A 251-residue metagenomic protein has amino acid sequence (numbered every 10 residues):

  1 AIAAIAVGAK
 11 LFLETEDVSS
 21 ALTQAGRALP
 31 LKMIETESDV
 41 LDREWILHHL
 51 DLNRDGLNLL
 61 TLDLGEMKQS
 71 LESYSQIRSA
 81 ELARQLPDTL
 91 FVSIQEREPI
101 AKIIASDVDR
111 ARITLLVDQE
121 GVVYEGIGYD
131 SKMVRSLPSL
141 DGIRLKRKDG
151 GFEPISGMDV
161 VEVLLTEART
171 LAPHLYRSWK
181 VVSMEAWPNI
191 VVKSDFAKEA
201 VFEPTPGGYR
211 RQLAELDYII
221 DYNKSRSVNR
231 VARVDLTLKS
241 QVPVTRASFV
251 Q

Functional and structural regions predicted by a protein language model:
A1-I34, W45-S73, S79-Q251: Charged, solvent-exposed interaction patches on well-folded alpha/beta domains that mediate macromolecular contacts
T36-S38: Hydrophobic Val/Ile/Leu positions in short beta-strands of Rossmann-like dinucleotide-binding domains
